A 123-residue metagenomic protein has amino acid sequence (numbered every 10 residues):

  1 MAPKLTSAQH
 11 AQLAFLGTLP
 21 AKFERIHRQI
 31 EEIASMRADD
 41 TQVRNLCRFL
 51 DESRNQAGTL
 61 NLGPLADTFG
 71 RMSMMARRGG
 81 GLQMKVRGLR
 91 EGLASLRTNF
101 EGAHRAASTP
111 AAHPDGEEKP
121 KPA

Functional and structural regions predicted by a protein language model:
M1-I30, Q56, G81-A123: Amphipathic, coiled-coil-like alpha-helical segments
L5, E32, R48-D51: Residue-level detector of functional hotspots within protein domains
R28, E32-S35, M74-R78: Conserved C-terminal segment of the DHp
E32-S35, D39, T59, A66 (+2 more regions): Heptad-repeat coiled-coil alpha-helices
M36-V43, Q83: Short, surface-exposed loop/turn segments at secondary-structure junctions
D40-R77: Extended, amphipathic alpha-helices with heptad-repeat/coiled-coil or helix-bundle character that serve as
